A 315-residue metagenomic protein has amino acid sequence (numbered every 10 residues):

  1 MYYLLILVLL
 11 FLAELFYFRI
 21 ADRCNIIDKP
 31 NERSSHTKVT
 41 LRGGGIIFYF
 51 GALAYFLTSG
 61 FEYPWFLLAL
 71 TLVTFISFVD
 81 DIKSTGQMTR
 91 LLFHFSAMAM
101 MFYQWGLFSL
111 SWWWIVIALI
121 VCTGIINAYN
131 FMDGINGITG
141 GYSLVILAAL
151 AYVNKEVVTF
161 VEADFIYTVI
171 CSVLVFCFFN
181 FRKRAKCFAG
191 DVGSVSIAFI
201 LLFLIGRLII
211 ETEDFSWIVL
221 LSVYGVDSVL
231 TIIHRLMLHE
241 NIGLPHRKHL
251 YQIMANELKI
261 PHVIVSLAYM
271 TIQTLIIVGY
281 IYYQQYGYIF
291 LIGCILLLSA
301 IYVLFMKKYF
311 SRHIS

Functional and structural regions predicted by a protein language model:
M1-V229: "…together with the soluble PPM/PP2C metallo-phosphatase catalytic core" -> "…together with the soluble PPM/PP2C
I210-S315: C-terminal membrane-associated helical module and adjoining short loops/tails
